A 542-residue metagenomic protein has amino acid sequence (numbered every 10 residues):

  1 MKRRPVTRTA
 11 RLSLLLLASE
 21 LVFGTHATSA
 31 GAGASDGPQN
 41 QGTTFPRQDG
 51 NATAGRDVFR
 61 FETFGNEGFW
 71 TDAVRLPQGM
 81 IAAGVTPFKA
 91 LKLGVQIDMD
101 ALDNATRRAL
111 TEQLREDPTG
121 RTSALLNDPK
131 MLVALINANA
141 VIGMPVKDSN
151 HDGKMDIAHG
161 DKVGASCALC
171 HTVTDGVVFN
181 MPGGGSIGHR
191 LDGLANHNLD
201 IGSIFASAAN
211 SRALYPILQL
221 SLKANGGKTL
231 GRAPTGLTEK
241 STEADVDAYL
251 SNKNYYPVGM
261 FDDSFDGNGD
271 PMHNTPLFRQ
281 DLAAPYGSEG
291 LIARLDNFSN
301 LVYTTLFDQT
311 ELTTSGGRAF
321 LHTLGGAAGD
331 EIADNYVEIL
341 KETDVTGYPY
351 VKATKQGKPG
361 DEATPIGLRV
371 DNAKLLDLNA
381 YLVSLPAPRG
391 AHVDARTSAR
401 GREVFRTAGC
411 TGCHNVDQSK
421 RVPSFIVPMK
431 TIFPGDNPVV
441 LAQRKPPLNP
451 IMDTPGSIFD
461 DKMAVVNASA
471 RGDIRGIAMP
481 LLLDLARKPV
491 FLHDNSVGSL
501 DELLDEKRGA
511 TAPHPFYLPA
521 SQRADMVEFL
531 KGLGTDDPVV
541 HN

Functional and structural regions predicted by a protein language model:
K2-R11, E20-N542: Periplasmic c-type cytochrome electron-transfer domains
